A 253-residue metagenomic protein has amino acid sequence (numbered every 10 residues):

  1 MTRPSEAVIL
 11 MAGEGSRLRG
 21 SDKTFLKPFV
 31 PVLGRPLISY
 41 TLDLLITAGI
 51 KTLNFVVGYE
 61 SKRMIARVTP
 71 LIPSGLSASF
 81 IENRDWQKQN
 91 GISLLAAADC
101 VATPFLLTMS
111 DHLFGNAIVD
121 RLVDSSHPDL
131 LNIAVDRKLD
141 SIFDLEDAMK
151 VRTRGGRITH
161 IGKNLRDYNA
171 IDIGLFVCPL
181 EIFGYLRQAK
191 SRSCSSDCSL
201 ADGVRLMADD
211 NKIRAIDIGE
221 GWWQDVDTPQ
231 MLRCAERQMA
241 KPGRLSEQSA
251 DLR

Functional and structural regions predicted by a protein language model:
M1-I9, R17, R35-P104: Conserved N-terminal catalytic core of the sugar/cofactor nucleotidyltransferase
M1-K23, K212, A250-R253: N-terminal nucleotide-binding beta1-loop-alpha1 segment
T24-S39: Short catalytic helix/loop segments, enriched in acidic residues and glycine and frequently bearing histidine
I65, I72-M149: Conserved beta-loop-beta/alpha segment of the NTase-like Rossmann-fold superfamily that binds/positions NTPs
G115-K190: Conserved core of the sugar-phosphate nucleotidyltransferase
K190-D202: Donor nucleotide-sugar recognition loop
R205-I218: Catalytic donor-sugar/metal-binding loop of nucleotide-sugar-dependent glycosyltransferases
G219-D227: Active-site donor/metal-binding and catalytic loop motifs of nucleotide-sugar-dependent glycosylation enzymes
